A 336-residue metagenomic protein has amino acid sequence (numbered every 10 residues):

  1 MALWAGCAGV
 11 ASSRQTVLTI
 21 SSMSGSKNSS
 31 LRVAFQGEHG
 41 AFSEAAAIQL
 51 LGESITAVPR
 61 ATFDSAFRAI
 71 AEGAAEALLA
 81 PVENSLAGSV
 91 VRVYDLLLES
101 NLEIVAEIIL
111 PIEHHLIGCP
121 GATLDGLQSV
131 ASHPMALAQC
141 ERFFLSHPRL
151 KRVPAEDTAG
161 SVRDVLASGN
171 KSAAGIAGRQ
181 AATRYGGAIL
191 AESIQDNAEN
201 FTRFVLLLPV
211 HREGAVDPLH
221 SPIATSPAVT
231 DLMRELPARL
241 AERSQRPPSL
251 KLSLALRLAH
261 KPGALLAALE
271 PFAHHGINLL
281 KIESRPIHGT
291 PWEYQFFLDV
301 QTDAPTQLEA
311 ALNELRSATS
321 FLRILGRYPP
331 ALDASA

Functional and structural regions predicted by a protein language model:
A2-A336: Domain-level signature for soluble enzymes in the chorismate/prephenate branch of the shikimate pathway
